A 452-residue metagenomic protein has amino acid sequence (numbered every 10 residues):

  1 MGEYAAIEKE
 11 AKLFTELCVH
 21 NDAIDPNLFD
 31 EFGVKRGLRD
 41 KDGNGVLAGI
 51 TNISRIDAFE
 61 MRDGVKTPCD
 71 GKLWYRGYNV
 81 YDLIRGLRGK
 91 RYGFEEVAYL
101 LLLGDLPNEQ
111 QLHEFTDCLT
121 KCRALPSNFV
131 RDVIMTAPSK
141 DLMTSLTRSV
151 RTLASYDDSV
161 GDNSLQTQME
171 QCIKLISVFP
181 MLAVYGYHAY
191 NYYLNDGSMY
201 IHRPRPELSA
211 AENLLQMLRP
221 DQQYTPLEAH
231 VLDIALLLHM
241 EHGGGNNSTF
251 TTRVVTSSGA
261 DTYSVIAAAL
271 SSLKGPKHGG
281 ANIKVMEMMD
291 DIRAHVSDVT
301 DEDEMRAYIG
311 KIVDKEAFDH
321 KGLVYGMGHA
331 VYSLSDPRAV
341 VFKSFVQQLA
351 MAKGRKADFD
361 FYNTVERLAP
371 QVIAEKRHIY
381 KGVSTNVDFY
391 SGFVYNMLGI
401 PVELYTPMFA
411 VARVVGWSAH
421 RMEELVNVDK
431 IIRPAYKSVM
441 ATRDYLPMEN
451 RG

Functional and structural regions predicted by a protein language model:
M1-G452: Non-transmembrane, aqueous-exposed alpha-helical and coiled segments at domain scale
